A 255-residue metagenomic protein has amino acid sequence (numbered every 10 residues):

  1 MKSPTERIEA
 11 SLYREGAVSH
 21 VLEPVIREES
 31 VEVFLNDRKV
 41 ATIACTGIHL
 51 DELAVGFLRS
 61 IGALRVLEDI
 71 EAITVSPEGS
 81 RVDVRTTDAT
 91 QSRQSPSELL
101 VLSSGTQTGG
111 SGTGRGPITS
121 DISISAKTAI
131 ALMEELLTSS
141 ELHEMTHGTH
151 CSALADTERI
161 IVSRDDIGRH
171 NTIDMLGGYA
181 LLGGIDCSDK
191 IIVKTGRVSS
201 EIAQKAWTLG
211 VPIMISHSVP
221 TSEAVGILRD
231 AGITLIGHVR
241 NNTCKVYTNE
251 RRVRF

Functional and structural regions predicted by a protein language model:
M1-T157, V162: Intrinsically disordered, low-complexity regions enriched in acidic/Ser/Thr/Pro/Gln residues
S139-I185, I191-I192: Histidine/lysine/aspartate-rich catalytic loop segments that bind and position anionic ligands
A155, Y247-N249: Short beta-strand-to-turn element immediately C-terminal to the catalytic PLP-Schiff-base lysine in fold type I
R169-V246, F255: Feature captures the catalytic cores and cofactor-binding loops of soluble hydro-lyases/lyases that act on carboxylate
R252: An anion-binding catalytic pocket shared by soluble metabolic enzymes
